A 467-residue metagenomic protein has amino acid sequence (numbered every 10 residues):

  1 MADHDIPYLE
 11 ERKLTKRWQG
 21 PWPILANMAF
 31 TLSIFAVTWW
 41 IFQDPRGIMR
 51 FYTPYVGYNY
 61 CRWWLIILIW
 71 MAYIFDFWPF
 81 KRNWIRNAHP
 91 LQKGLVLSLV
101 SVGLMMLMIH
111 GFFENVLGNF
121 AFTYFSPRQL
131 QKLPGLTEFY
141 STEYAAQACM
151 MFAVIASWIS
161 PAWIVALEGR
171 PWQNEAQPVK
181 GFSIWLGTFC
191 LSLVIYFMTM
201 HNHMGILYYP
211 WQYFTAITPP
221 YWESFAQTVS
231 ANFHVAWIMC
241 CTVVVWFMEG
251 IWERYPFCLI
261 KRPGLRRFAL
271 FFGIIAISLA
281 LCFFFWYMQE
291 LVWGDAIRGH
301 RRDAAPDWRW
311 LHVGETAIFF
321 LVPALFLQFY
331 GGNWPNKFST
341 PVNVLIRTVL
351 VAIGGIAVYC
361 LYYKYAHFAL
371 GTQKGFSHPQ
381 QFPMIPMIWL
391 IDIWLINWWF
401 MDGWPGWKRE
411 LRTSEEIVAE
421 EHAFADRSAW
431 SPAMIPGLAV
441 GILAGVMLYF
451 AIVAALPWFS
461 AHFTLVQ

Functional and structural regions predicted by a protein language model:
A2-F75, G103, L107-M108, V154: N-terminal signal-anchor module of multipass membrane proteins
A2-W18, M71-G94, A156-S183, G205-Y209 (+5 more regions): Cytoplasmic membrane-interface regions of multi-pass membrane proteins
W18-T31, A88-M108, Q177-V194, P263-A280 (+2 more regions): Transmembrane alpha-helical segments of multi-pass membrane proteins
I24-M28, T53-W70, L95, I109-H110 (+9 more regions): Alpha-helical transmembrane segments of polytopic membrane proteins
M28, L32, A36-Q43, N232-E253 (+2 more regions): C-terminal transmembrane-bundle signature of multipass membrane proteins, characterized by strong activation on
M28, R86-V96, G118-L130: N-terminal, membrane-interfacial amphipathic/helix-forming hydrophobic leader that caps and precedes the first
A36-R50, M108-L130, V194-T218, A280-R298 (+2 more regions): Membrane-helix interface motif
H110, E114, G118-T137, F152-P220 (+1 more regions): Internal, hydrophobic cores of structured domains that mediate oligomerization or house catalytic pockets within large
